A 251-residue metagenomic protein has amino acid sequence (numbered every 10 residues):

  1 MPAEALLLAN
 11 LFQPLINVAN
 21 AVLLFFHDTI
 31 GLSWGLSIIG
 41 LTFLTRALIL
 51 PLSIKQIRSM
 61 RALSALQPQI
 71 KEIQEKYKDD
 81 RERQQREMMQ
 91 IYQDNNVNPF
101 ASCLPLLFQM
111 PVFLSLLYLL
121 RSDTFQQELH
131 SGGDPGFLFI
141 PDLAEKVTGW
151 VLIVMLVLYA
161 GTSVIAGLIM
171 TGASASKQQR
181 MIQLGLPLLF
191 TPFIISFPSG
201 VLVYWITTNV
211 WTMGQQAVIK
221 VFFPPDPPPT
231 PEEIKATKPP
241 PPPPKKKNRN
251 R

Functional and structural regions predicted by a protein language model:
M1-R251: Helix-loop-helix
